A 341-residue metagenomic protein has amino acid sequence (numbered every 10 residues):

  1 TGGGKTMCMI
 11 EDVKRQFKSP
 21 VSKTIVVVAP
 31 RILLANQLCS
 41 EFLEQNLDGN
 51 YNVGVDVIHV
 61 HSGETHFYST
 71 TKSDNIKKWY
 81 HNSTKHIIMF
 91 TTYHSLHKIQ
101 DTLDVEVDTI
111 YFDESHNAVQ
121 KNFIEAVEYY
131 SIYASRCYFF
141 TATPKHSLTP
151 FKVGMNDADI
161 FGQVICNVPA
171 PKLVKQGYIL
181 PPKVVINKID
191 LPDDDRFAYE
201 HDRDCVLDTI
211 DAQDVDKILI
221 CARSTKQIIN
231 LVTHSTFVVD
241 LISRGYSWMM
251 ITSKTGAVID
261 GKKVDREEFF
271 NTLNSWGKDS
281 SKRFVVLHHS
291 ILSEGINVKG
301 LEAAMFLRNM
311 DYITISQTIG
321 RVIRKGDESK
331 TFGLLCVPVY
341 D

Functional and structural regions predicted by a protein language model:
T1-D12: Walker A/P-loop
C8, V21-N46, R223-K226: Conserved Walker A/P-loop ATP-binding site and its immediately adjacent core in helicase/helicase-like ATPase domains
L33-T70: Conserved helix-turn-beta segment of the N-terminal RecA-like "Helicase ATP-binding" lobe in SF1/SF2 helicases
S69-T109, I291: Conserved helix/coil segment N-terminal to the catalytic DExD/H
N117, S253-D341: Conserved RecA-like P-loop NTPase helicase motor core
N117-I179: Post-DEXD/H (motif II) to motif III coupling segment of the RecA-like Helicase ATP-binding lobe
G162-I229, H234: Conserved interdomain linker/interface between the two RecA-like ATPase lobes of SF2 helicase motors
T225-T252: Conserved helicase motor "Helicase C" RecA-like lobe of SF1/SF2 P-loop NTPases
